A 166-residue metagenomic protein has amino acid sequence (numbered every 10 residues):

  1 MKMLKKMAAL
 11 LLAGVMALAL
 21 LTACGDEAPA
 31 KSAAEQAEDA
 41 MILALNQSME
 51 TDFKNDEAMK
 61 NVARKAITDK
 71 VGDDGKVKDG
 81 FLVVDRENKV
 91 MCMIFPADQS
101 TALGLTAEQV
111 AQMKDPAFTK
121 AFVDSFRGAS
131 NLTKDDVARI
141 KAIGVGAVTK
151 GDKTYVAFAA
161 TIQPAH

Functional and structural regions predicted by a protein language model:
M1-A8: Bacterial Sec-dependent N-terminal signal peptides
A8-M16: Sec-dependent N-terminal signal peptides
A19-A23: C-terminal motif of bacterial Sec signal peptides marking the signal peptidase cleavage site
G25-E27: Bacterial signal peptide processing site
P29-M91, F95: Short, well-ordered surface patches within globular domains
N88-H166: A well-ordered secondary-structure block
